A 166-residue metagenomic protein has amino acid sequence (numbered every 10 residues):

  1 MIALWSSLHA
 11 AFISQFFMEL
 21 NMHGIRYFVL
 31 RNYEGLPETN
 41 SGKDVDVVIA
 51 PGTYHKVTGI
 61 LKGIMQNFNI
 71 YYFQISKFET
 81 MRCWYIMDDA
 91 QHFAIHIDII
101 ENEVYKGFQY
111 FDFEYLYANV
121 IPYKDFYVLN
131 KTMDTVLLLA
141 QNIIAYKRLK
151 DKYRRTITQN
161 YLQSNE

Functional and structural regions predicted by a protein language model:
M1-K43, I49-E166: Conserved NTP-donor binding/palm subdomain of two-metal-ion nucleotidyltransferases/polymerases, i.e., the charged
